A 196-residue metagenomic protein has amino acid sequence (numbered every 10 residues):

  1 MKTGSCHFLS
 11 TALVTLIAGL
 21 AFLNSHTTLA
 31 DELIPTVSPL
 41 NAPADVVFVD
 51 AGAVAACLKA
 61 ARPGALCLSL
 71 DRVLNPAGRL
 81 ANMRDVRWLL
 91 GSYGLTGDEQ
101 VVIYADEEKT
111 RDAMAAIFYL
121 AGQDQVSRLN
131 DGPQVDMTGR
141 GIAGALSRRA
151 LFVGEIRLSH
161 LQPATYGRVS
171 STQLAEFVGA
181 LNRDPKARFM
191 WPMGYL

Functional and structural regions predicted by a protein language model:
K2-L13: Bacterial N-terminal signal peptides that target proteins for export
T11-N24: Bacterial N-terminal signal peptides
F22-K59, N130-L196: Flexible, polar/low-complexity N-terminal or interdomain linker segments that lie immediately upstream of folded
D45-V46, R62, D98-Q100: A common structural microfeature
V47-V49, L66-L68, V102, S127 (+1 more regions): Hydrophobic/aromatic beta-strand patches that form the interior of the parallel beta-sheet core in alpha/beta enzyme
D50-W88: N-terminal, post-signal-peptide region of Sec/Tat-exported proteins
V73-L95, E176-L196: Secondary-structure boundary elements
A81-G167: Thiolate-centered catalytic microenvironments shared by cysteine-dependent enzyme domains
